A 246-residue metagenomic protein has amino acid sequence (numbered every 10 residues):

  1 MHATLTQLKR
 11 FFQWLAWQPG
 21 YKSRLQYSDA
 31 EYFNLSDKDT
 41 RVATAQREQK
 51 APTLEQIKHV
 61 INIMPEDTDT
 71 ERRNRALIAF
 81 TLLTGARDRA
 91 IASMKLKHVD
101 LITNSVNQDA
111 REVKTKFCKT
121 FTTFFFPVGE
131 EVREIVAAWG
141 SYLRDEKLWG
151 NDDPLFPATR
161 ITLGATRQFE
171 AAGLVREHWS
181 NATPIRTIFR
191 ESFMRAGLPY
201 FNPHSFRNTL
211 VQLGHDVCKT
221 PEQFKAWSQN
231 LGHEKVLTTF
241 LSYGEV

Functional and structural regions predicted by a protein language model:
M1-K22, S28-A30, V128: Non-catalytic DNA-binding core/recognition domains of DNA-processing enzymes
M1-R10, Q46-E48, E66-R72, H178-N181 (+1 more regions): N-terminal core-binding DNA-recognition domain of tyrosine site-specific recombinases/integrases
Q18-K22, T81-V106: Short, charged phosphate-coordinating catalytic segments
G20-H59, F117, T162-A171: Flexible interdomain linker/hinge and immediately adjacent N-terminus of the catalytic tyrosine-recombinase domain
L54-D88: Basic, Lys/Arg- and aromatic-enriched nucleic-acid-binding interface segment
S93-I135, S141-K147, N151-D152: Conserved tyrosine-mediated DNA breakage-rejoining catalytic core shared by Y-recombinases
G129-L198: Active-site/catalytic core of tyrosine-dependent DNA strand-transfer enzymes
L174-Q229, H233-V236, E245: Short, basic (Lys/Arg/His-rich) helix/loop patches that form interaction surfaces in the mid-to-C-terminal regions
